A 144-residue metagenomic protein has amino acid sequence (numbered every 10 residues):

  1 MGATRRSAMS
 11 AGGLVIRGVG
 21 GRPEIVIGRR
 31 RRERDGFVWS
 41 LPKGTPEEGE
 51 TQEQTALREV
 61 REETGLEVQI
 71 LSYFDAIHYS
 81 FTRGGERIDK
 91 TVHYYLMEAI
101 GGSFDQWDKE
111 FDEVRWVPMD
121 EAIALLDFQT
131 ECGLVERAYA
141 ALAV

Functional and structural regions predicted by a protein language model:
M1-L41: N-terminal strand-loop-strand
M9-A11, P23, K90-H93, D112: Change "...and in nucleic-acid phosphodiester-cleaving endonucleases..." to "...and in nucleic-acid processing enzymes
G20-R22, R32-D35, E47-E48, A76-Y79 (+1 more regions): Short, charged/polar surface micro-motifs in flexible loops or helix N-caps
S40, D89, W116: Short aromatic/basic micro-patch
L41-F74: The catalytic Nudix box helix
R61, G65-G102: Active-site segment of metal-dependent pyrophosphate-handling enzymes, primarily the Nudix hydrolase catalytic core
Y94, E98, S103-E136: NUDIX/MutT-family hydrolases
R137-V144: C-terminal alpha-helix
